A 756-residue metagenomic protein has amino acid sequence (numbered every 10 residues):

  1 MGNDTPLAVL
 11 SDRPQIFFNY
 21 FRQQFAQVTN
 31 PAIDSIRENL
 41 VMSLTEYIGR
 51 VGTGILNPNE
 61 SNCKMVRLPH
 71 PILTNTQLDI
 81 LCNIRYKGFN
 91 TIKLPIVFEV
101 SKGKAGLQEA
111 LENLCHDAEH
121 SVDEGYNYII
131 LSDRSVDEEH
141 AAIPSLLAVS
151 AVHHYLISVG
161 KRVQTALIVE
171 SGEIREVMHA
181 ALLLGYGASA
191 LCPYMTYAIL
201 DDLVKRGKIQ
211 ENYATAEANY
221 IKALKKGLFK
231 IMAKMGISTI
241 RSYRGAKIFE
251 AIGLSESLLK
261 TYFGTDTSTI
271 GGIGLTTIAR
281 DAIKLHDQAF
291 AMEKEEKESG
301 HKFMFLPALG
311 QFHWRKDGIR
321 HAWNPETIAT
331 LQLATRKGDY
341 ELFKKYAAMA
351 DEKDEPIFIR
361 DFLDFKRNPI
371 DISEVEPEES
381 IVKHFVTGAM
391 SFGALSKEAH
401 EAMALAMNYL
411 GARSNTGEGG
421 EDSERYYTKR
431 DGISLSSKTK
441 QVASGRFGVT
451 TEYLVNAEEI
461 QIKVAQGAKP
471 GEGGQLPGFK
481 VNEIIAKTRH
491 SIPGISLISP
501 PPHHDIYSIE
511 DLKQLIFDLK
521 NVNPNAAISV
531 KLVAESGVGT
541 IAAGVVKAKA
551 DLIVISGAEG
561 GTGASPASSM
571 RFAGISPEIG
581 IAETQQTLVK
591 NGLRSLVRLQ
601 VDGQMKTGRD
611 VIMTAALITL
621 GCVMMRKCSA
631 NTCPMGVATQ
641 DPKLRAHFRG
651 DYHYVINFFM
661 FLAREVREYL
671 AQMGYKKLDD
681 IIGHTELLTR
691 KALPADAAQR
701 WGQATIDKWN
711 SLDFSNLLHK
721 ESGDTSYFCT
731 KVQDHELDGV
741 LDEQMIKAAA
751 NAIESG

Functional and structural regions predicted by a protein language model:
M1-Q108, D117-S121, G125-Y128, H179-A180 (+6 more regions): Flexible, glycine-rich loop/tail regions that form catalytic "lids" or insertion modules at the edges of active sites
N90-I240, E250, S255, L259-T261 (+5 more regions): Glycine-rich phosphate/ribose-binding loops and adjacent secondary-structure elements that form binding surfaces
G187, T196-I199, L224, L228 (+6 more regions): Mobile "lid/hinge" segments at catalytic clefts and subdomain interfaces of large enzymes
D371, E378-E379, E483-I484, S491 (+1 more regions): Short, flexible segments with low predicted structural confidence
M407, L519-K520, L670: Broad structural signal for hydrophobic residues in well-ordered alpha-helices, predominantly aliphatic
F447, G494-S496: Helix-loop-beta element that forms the nucleotide-linked donor phosphate-binding surface in glycosyltransferases
Y453-N456, V546, I753-E754: Flexible, charged surface loops at secondary-structure boundaries
